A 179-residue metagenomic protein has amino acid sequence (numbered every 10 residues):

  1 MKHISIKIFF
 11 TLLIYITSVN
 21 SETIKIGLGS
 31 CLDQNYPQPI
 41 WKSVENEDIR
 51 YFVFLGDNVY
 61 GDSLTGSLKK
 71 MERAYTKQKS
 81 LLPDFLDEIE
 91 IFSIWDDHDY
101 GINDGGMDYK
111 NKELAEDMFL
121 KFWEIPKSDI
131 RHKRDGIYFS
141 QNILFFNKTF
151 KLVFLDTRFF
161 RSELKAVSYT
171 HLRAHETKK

Functional and structural regions predicted by a protein language model:
I4-T17: Sec-dependent N-terminal signal peptides
I8, S21, N142-I143, H171: Intrinsically disordered, low-complexity serine/threonine-rich segments
T11-L12, C31, F154, H171: Acidic/proline-rich low-complexity IDRs
S18-N20, H175: Intrinsic disorder/low-complexity segments
E22-A166: Active-site neighborhood of divalent metal-dependent phosphoester/pyrophosphate hydrolases
T170-K179: Conserved small/polar residues in nucleotide/adenosyl-binding loops
